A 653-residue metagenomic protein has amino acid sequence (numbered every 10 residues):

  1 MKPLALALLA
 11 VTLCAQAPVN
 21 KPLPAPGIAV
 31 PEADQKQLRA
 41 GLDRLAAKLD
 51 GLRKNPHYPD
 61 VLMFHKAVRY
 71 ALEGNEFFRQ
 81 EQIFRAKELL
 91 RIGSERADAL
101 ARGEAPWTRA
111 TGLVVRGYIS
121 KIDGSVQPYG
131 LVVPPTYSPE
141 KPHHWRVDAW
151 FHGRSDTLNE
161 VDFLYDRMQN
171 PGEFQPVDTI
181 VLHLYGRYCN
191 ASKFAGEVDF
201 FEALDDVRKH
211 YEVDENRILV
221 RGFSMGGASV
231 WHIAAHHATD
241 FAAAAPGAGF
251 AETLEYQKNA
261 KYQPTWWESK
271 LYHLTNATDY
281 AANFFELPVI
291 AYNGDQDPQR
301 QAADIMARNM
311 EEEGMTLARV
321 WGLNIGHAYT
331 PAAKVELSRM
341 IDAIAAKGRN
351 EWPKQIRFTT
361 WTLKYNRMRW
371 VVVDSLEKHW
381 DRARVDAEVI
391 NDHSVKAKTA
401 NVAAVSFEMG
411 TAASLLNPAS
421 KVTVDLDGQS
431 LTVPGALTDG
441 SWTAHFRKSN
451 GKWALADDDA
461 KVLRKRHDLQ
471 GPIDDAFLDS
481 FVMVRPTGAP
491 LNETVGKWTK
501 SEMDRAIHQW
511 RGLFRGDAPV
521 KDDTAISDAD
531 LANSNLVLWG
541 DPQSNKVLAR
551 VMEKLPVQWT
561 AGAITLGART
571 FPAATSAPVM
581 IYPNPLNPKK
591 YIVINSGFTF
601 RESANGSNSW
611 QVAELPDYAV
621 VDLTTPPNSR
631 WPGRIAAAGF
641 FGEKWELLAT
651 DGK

Functional and structural regions predicted by a protein language model:
A17-V61: Amphipathic, heptad-repeat alpha-helical segments
P18-I28, G74-W145: A domain-start/cap signature at the N-terminus of enzymes
T136-P142, K193-M225, A235-F241, N283: Gly/Ser-rich "nucleophile elbow"/oxyanion-hole loop immediately N-terminal to the catalytic nucleophile in hydrolases
H144-Y211: Active-site machinery of serine-nucleophile hydrolases
G153-R167, T239-L287: Mobile cap/lid helix-loop segments that gate and shape the active-site cleft of serine hydrolases
V220-G222, G247, Y292: Short beta-strand immediately N-terminal to the catalytic nucleophile in serine-hydrolase-like folds
Y292, Q296-V395, N401: C-terminal catalytic histidine-bearing segment of alpha/beta-hydrolase fold enzymes
K396, F407-K653: Solvent-exposed alpha-helical segments and adjacent loops that form catalytic or protein-interaction surfaces
